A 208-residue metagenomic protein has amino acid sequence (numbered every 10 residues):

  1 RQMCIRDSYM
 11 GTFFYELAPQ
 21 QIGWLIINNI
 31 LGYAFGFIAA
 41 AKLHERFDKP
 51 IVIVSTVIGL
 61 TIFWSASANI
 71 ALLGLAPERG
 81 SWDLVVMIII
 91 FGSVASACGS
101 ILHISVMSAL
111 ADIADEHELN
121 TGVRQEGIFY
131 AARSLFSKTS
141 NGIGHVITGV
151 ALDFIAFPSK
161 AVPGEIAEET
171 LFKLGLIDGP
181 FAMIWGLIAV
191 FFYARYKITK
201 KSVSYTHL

Functional and structural regions predicted by a protein language model:
R1-D7, T206-H207: Conserved small/polar residues in nucleotide/adenosyl-binding loops
R6-Q20: Short amphipathic helix-loop junctions that connect adjacent transmembrane helices in Major Facilitator Superfamily/SLC
G36-K49: Helix-to-loop junctions at the C-terminal end of transmembrane segments in multipass secondary transporters
L60-G80: C-terminal ends and interior cores of transmembrane alpha-helices in multi-pass membrane transporters/permeases
S81-L102: Hydrophobic core of transmembrane alpha-helices in multi-pass small-molecule transporters, especially MFS/SLC-type
E126-D153: A late C-terminal transmembrane helix in Major Facilitator Superfamily
D153-M183: A membrane-interface helix-boundary motif in multi-pass transporters
I177-V203: Multi-pass alpha-helical transporter architecture, strongest for 12-TM Major Facilitator/SLC carriers used
